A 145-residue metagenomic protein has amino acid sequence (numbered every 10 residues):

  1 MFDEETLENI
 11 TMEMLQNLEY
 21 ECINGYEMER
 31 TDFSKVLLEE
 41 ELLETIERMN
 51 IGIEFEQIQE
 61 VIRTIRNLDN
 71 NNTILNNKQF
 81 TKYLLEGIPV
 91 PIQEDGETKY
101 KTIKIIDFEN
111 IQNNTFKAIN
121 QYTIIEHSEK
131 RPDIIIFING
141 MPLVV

Functional and structural regions predicted by a protein language model:
M1-V145: An alpha-helical interface "stripe"
